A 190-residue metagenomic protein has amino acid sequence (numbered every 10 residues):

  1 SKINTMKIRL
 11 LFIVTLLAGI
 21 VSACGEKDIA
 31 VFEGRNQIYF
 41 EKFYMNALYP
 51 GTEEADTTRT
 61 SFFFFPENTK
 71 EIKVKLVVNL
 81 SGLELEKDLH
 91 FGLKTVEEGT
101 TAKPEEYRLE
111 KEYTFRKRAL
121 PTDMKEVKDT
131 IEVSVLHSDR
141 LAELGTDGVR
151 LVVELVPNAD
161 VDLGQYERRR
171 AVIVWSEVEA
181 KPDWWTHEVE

Functional and structural regions predicted by a protein language model:
I3-L11: Bacterial N-terminal signal peptides that target proteins for export
I20-A23: C-terminal motif of bacterial Sec signal peptides marking the signal peptidase cleavage site
G25-A102, P182-E190: Acidic/polar, low-complexity intrinsically disordered N-terminal segments immediately downstream of a Sec signal
G99-A119: Short beta-strand and strand-turn-strand segments in soluble, beta-rich domains
F115-D129: Short proline/glycine- and polar residue-rich coil/turn motifs
D139-R150: Short glycine/proline/serine/threonine-rich loop/turn segments at secondary-structure transition edges
V153-V161: Enriched for extracellular/lumenal, surface-exposed ectodomains of secreted and cell-surface proteins
D160-E190: Ser/Thr/Gly/Pro-rich, low-complexity flexible regions
